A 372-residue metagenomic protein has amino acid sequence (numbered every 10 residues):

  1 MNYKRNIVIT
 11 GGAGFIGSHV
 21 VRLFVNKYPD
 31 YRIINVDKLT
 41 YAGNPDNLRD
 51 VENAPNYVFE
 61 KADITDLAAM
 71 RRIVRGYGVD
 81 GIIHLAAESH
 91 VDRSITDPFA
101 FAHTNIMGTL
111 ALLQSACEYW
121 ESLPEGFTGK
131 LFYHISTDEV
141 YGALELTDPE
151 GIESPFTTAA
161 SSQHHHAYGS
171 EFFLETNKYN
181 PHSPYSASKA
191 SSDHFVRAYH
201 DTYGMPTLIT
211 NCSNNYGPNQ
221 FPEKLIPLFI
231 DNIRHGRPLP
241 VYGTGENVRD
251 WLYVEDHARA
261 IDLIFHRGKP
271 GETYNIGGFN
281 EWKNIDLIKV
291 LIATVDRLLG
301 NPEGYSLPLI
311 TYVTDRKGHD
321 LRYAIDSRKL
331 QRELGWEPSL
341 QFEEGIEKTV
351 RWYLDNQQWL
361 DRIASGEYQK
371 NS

Functional and structural regions predicted by a protein language model:
M1-N215, E255, F265, N284 (+3 more regions): N-terminal Rossmann-like NAD(P)+-binding domain of SDR-like oxidoreductases, especially those catalyzing
K4-I7, V20, N26, I33 (+5 more regions): C-terminal substrate-binding subdomain of Rossmann-fold SDR/epimerase-dehydratase oxidoreductases
G11, S186-A187, Q220, W251 (+1 more regions): Residue-level marker of alpha-helix boundaries and capping positions
D46, E145, Q220, L252 (+1 more regions): Short, well-ordered secondary-structure micro-motifs
N53, T96, L146, K178 (+6 more regions): Short capping/connector residues at structural and topological boundaries
